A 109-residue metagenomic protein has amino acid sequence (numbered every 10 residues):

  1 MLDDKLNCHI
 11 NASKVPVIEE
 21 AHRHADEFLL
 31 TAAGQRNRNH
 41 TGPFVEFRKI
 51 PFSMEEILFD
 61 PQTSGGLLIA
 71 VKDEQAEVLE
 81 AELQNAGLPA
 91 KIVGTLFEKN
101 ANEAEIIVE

Functional and structural regions predicted by a protein language model:
M1-E109: Glycine-/charge-enriched secondary-structure boundary and capping motifs
